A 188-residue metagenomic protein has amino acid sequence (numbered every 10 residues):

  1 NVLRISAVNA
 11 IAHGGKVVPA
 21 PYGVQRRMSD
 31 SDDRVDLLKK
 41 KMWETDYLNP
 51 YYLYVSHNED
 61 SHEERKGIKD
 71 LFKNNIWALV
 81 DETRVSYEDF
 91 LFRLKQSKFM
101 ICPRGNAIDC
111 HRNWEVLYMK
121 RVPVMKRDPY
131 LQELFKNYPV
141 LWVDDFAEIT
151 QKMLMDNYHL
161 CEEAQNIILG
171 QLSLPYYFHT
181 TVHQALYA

Functional and structural regions predicted by a protein language model:
N1-H111, Y118-L141, M153-A188: Nucleotide-sugar donor-binding catalytic core of glycosyltransferases
F146-A147: Short helix-start
